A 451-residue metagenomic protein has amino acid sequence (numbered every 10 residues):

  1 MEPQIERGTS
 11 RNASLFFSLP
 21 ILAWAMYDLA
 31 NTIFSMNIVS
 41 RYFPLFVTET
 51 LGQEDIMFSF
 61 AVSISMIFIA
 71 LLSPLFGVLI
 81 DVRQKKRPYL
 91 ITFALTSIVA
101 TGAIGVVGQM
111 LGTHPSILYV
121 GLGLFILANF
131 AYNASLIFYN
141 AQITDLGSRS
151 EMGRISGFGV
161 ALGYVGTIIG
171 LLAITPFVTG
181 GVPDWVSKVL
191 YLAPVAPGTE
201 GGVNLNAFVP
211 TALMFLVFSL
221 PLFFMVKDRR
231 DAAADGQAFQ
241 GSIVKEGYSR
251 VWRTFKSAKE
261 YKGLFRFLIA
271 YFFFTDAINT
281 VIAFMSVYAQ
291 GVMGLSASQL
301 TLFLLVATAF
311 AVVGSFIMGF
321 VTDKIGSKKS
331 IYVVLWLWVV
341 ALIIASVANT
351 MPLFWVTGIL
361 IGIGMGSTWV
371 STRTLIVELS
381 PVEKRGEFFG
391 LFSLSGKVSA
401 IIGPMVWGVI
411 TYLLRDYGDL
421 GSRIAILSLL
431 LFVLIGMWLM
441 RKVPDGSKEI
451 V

Functional and structural regions predicted by a protein language model:
E2-I21, K227-L268: Juxtamembrane intracellular "pre-TM" segments in multi-pass secondary transporters
G8-A70, G263-F303: Helix-loop boundary and gating motifs at the non-cytosolic
L71-K85, V313-S327, T411: Helix-to-loop junctions at the C-terminal end of transmembrane segments in multipass secondary transporters
P88-A103, K329-I344: Structural signature of the two symmetry-related core transmembrane helices
A100, V107, T113-S135, L353-S367: Hydrophobic core of transmembrane alpha-helices in multi-pass small-molecule transporters, especially MFS/SLC-type
V106-G108, M214-M225, L427-V451: Multi-pass alpha-helical transporter architecture, strongest for 12-TM Major Facilitator/SLC carriers used
A134-G147, S367-P381: Intracellular juxtamembrane helix-capping segments at the cytosolic ends of symmetry-related transmembrane helices
V178-L213, V409-V433: A membrane-interface helix-boundary motif in multi-pass transporters
